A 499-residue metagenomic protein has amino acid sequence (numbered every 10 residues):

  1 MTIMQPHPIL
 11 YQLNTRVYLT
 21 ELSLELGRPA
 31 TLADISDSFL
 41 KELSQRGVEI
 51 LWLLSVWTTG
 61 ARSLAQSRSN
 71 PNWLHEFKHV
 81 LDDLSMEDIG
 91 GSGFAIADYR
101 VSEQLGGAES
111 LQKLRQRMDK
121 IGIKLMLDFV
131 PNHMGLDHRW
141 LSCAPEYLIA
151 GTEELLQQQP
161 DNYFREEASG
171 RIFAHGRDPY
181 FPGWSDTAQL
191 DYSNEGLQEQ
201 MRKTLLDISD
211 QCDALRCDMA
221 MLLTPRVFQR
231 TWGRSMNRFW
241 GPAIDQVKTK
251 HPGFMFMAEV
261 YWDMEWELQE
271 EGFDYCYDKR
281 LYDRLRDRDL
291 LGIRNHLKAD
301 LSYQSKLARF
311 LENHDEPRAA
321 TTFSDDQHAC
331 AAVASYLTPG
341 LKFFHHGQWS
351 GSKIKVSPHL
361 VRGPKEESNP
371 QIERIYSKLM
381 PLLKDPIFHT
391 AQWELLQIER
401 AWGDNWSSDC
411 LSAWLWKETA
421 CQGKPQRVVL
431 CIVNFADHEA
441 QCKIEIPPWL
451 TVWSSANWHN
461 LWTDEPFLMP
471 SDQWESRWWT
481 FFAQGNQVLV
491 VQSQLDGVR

Functional and structural regions predicted by a protein language model:
M1-R499: Active-site and adjacent substrate-binding regions of carbohydrate-active enzymes
